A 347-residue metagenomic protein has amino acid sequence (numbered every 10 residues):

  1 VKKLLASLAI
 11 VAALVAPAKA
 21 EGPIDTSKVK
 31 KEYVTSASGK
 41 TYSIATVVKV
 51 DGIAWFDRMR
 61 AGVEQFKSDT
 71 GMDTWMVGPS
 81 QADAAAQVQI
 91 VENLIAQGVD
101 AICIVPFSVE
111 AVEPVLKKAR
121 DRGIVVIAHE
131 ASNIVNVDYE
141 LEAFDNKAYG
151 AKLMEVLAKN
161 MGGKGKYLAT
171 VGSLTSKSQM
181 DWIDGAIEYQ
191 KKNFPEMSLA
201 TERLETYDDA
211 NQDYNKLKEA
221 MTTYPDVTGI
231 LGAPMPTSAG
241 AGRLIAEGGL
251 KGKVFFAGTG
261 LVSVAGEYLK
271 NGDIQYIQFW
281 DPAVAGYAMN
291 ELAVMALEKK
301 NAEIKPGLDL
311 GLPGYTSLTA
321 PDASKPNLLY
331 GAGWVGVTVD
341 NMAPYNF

Functional and structural regions predicted by a protein language model:
V1-L4: Positively charged n-region of N-terminal signal peptides that target proteins for export
A6-L14: Hydrophobic helical h-region of N-terminal Sec-dependent signal peptides in bacterial secretory/periplasmic proteins
K19-F347: A residue-level marker of the well-folded mature domains of exported/periplasmic proteins
